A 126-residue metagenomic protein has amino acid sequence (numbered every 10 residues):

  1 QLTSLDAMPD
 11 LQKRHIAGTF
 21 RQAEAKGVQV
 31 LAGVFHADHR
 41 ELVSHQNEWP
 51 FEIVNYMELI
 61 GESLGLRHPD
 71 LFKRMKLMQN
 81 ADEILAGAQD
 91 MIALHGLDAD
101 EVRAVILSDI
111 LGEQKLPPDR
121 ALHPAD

Functional and structural regions predicted by a protein language model:
Q1-E113, P117, A121-L122: Cofactor-cradling patches in redox/metallo enzymes
